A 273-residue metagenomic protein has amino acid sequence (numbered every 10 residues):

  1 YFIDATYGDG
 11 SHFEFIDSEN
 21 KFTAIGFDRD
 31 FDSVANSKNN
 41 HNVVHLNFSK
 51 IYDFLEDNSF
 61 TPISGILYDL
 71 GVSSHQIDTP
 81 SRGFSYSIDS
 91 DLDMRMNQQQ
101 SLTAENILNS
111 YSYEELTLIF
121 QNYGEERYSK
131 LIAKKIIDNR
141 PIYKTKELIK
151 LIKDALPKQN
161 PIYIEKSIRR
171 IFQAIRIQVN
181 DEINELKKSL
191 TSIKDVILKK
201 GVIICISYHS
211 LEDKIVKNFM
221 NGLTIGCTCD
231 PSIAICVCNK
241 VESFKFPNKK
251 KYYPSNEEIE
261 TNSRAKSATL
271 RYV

Functional and structural regions predicted by a protein language model:
Y1-V273: S-adenosyl-L-methionine-dependent methyltransferase catalytic core, i.e., the SAM/SAH-binding region
